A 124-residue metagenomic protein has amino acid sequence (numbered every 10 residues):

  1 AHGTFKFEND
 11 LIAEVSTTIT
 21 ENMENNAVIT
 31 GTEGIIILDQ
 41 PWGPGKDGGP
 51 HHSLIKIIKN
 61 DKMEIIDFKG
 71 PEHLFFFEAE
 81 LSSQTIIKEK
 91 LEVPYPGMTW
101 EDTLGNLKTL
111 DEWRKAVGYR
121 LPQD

Functional and structural regions predicted by a protein language model:
F7-Q84, E92-E101: NAD(P)-dinucleotide binding in Rossmann-like oxidoreductases
T85, T109, W113-A116: Amphipathic, soluble alpha-helical interaction motifs
P94, W113-D124: C-terminal capping/lid region of NAD(P)-dependent oxidoreductase domains
W100-E112: C-terminal interaction segments
